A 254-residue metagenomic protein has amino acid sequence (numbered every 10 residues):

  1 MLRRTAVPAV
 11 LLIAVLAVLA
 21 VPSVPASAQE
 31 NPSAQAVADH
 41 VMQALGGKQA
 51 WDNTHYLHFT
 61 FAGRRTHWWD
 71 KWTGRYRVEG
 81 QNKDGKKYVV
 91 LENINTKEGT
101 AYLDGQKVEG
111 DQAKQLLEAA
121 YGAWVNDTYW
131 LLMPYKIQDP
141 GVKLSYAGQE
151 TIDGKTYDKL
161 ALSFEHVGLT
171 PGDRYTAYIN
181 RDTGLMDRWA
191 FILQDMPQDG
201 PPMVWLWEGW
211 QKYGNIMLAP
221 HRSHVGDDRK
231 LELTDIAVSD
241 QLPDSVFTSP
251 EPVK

Functional and structural regions predicted by a protein language model:
M1-R4: N-terminal secretory signal peptides that target proteins for export/translocation
A9-P22: Bacterial N-terminal signal peptides
A20-V21, G80-K86, Y102-E109, S163-H166 (+1 more regions): Secondary-structure transition/turn motif
S23-A28: Sec/Tat signal peptide C-region and signal peptidase I cleavage site
Q29-A36, Q43, A50, E98-D173 (+4 more regions): Flexible, processing/modification-adjacent segments and terminal tails in exported/periplasmic/extracellular proteins
A36-V108, S145-Y146: N-terminal mature ectodomain segment of secretory-pathway/periplasmic proteins
W72, K97, L103, I152 (+2 more regions): Short, ordered coil/turn segments that flank beta-strands lining enzyme active or ligand-binding pockets
D153-P250: Gly/Pro-enriched, hydrophobic low-complexity segments that function as extracytoplasmic propeptides/linkers
